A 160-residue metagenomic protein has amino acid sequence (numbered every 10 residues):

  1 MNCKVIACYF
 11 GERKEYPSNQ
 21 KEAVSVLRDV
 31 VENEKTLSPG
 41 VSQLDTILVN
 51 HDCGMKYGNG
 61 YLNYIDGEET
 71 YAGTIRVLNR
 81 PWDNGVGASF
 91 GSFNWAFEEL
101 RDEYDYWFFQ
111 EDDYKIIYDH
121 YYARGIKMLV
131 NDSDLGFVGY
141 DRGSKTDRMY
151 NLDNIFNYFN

Functional and structural regions predicted by a protein language model:
M1-D29: N-proximal low-complexity "stem/linker" segments adjacent to membrane-targeting elements
A7-G11, L48-D52, Q110, G139-D141: Short beta-strand/turn micro-motifs composed of small residues that flank or help shape donor/cofactor-binding pockets
Y16-L27, N84-F93, Y118: Phosphate/oxyanion-binding active-site loops and adjacent basic polyanion-contact surfaces
A23-Q43: Short, acidic, metal-binding catalytic loop of nucleotide-sugar glycosyltransferases
D45-T46, W107: Hydrophobic/aromatic residues located in beta-strands of well-ordered beta-sheets within soluble catalytic
D52-Y104: Active-site-proximal specificity loops/subdomain of glycosyltransferases
Y104-I117: Short beta-strand-to-loop acidic/aromatic patch adjacent to the donor-nucleotide binding site
K115-N160: Conserved catalytic core of nucleotide-sugar-dependent glycosyltransferases
